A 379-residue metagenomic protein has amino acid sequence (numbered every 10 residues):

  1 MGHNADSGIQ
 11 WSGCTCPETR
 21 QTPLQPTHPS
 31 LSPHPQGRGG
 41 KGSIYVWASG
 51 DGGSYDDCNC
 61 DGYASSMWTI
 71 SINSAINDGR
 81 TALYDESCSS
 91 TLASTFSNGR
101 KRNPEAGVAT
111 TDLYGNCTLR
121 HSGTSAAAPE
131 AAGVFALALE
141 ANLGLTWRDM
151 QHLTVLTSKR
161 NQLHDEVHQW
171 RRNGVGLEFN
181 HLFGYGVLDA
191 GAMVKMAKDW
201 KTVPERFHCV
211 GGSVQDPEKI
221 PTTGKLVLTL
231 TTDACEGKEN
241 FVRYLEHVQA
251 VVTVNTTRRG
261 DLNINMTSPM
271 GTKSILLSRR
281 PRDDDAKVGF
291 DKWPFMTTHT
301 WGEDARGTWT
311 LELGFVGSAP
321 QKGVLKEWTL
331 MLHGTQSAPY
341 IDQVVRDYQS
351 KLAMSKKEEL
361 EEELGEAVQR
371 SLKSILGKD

Functional and structural regions predicted by a protein language model:
M1-H3, G8, Q36-Y45, M67-I70 (+2 more regions): Loop/turn elements at helix/coil->beta-strand transitions in domains of secreted/extracellular proteins
M1-Q25, P29-S32, N73: Subtilisin-like peptidase catalytic core
P17-I44, D61-W68: Catalytic-core regions built around general acid/base machinery
G50, F179-L262, V324-D379: Secreted peptidase-domain scaffold signal
D61-E140: Extracellular S/T/G-rich loop segment that most often corresponds to the catalytic His/Ser-adjacent loop
I72, A93, S125, V134 (+4 more regions): Residue-level detector of buried hydrophobic side-chain packing in well-ordered secondary-structure elements
N142-F179: An often Trp-containing, charged/polar helix-loop segment at the C-terminal end of enzyme catalytic cores
E312-Q321: Short beta-strand-plus-loop segments that form exposed binding edges in beta-rich domains
